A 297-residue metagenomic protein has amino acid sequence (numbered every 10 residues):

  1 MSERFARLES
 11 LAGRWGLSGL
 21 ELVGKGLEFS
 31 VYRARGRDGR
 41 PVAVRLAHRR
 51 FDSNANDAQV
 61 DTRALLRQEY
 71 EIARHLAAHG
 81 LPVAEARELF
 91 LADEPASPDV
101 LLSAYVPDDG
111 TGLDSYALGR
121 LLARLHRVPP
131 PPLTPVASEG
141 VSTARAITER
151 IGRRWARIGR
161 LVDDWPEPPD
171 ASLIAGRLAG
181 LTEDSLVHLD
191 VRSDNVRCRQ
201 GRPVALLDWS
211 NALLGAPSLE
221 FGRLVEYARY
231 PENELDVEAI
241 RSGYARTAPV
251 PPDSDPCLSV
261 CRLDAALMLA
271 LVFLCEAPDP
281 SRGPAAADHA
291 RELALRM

Functional and structural regions predicted by a protein language model:
E3-S18, D114, V128-L189, D288-A294: An alpha-helical support segment within catalytic cores of ATP-dependent transferases
E21-K25: Protein kinase glycine-rich loop
L27-G140: ATP-binding pocket architecture of kinase catalytic cores
F29-R35, A43-V44, L173-L219: Active-site acidic catalytic loop and adjacent metal/ATP-binding pocket of ATP-dependent phosphoryl transfer enzymes
G80, F90, H126-L133, L178 (+3 more regions): A general structural signal marking secondary-structure boundaries and capping sites
T134-V136, L274-H289: Hydrophobic/aromatic-rich alpha-helical bundle segments in the mid-to-C-terminal region
L219-V250, L263-D279: Active-site activation/catalytic loop segments of kinase-like enzymes and analogous catalytic loops in related
